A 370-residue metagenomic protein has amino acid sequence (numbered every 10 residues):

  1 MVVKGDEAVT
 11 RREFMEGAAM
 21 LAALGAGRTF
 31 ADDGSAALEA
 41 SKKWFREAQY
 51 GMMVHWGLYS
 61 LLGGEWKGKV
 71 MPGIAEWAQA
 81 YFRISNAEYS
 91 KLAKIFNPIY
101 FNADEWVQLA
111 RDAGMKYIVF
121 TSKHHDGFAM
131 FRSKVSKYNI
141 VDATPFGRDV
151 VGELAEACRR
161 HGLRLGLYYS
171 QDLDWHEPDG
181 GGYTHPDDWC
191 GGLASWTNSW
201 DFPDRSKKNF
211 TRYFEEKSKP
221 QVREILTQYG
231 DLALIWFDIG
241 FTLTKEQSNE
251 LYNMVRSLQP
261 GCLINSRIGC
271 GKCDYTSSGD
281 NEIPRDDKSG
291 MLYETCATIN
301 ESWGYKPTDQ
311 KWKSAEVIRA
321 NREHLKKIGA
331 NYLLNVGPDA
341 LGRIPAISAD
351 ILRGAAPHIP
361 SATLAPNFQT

Functional and structural regions predicted by a protein language model:
M1-V9: N-terminal secretory signal peptides
T10-A23: N-terminal export leaders
A19-L21, D32-T370: Mature catalytic domains of secreted/periplasmic carbohydrate-active enzymes
